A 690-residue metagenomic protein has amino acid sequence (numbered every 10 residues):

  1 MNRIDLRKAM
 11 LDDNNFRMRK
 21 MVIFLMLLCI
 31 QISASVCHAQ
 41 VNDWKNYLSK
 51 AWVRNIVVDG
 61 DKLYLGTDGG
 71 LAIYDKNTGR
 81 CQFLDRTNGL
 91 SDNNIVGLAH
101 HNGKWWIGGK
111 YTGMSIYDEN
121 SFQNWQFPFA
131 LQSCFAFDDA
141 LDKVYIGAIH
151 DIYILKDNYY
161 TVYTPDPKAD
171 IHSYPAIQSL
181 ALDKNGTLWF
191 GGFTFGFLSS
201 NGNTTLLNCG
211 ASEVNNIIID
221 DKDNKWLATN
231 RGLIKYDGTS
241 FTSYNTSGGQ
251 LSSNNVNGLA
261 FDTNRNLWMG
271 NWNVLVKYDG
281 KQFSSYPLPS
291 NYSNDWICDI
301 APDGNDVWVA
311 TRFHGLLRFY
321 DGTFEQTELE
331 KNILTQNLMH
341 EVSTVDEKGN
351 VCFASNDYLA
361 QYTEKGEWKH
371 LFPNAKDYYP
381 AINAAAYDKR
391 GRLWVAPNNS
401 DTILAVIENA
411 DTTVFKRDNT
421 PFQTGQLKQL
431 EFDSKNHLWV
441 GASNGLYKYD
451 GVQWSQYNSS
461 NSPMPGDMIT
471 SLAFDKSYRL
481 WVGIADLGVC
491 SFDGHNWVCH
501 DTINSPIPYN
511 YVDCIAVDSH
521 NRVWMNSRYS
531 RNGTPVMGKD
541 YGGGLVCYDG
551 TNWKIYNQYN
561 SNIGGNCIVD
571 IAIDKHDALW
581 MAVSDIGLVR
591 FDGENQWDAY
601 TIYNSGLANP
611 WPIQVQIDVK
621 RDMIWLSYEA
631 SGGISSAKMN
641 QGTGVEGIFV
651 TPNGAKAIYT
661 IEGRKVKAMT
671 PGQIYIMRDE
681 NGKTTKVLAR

Functional and structural regions predicted by a protein language model:
M1-D43: Bacterial Sec-dependent N-terminal signal peptides
R3, H38-T643: Carboxylate-rich, polar loop motifs that coordinate divalent cations or form catalytic acidic clusters
I382, N653-K656, Q673: Short loop/turn microsegments at loop-to-beta-strand junctions
G632-V666: Residue-level detector of functionally pivotal "anchor" positions at catalytic/ligand-binding pockets or at interdomain
M669-P671: Surface-exposed, short loops/turns at beta-strand junctions within beta-sandwich domains
I674-R690: C-terminal tail/sorting-segment detector
